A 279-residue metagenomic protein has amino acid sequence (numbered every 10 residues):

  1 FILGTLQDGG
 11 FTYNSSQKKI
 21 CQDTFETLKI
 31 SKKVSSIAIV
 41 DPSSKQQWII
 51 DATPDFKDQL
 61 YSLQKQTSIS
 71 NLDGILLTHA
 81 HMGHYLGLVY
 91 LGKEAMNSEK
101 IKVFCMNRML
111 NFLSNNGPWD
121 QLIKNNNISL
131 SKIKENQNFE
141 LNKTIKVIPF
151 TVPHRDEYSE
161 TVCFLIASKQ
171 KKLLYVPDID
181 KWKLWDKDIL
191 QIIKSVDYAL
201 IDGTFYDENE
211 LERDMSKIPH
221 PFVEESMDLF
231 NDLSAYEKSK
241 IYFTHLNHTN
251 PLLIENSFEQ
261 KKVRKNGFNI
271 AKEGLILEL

Functional and structural regions predicted by a protein language model:
F1-L63, L130-I192, L275-L279: Core dinuclear metal-dependent hydrolase active-site scaffold
T12, Q59-Y61, L86-L88, S114-N115 (+4 more regions): Short glycine-/acidic-enriched loop or helix-start segments at secondary-structure transitions that form or flank
S15-Q17, L63-Q66, V89-K93, G117-W119 (+4 more regions): Short, glycine/charged-enriched secondary-structure capping and boundary segments
K45-W48, T53-F104, D197: Active-site metal-binding motif and surrounding structural segment of the metallo-beta-lactamase
L76, I101-L110, L200, Y242-T244: Short internal beta-strands
E99, I123-S129, N142-I145, R264-G267: A short helix-to-beta-strand connector/capping loop
R108-P118: A short, active-site helix/loop in glycosyltransferases that binds the activated sugar's phosphate group
Q170-K172, I179-I276: Cap/insert and terminal regions of metallo-dependent hydrolase folds
